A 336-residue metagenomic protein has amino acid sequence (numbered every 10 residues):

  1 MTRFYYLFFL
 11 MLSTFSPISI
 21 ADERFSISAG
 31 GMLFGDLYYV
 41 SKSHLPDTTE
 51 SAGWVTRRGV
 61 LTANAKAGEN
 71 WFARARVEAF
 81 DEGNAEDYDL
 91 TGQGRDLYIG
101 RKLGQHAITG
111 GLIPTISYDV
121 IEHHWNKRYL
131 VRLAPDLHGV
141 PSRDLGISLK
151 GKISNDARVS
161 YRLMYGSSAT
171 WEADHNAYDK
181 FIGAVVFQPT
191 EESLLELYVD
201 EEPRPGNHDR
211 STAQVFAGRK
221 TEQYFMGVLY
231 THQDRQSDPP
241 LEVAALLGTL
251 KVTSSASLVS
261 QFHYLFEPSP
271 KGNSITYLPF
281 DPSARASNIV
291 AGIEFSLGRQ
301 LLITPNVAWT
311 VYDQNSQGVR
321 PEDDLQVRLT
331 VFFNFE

Functional and structural regions predicted by a protein language model:
M1-F4: Positively charged n-region of N-terminal signal peptides that target proteins for export
Y6-L10: Hydrophobic helical h-region of N-terminal Sec-dependent signal peptides in bacterial secretory/periplasmic proteins
D22-V40, E50-S168, A177-D179, V186-L195 (+1 more regions): Outer membrane beta-barrel
F25, F34, Y39-E50, A85-L90 (+3 more regions): Outer-membrane beta-barrel pore domains
E172: Conserved adenosyl
H175-Y178, H208-R210: Interfacial loop-to-helix transition and helix-capping segments at the boundaries of transmembrane helices
